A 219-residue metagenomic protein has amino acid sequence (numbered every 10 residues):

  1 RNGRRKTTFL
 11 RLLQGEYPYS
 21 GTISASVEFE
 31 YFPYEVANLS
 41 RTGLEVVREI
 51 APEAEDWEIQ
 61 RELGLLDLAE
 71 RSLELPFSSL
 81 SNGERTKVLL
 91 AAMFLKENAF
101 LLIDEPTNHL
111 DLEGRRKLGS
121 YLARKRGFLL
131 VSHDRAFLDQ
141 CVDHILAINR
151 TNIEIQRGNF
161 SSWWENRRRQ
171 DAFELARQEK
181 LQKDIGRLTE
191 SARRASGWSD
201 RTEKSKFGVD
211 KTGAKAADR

Functional and structural regions predicted by a protein language model:
R1-E179: ABC ATP-binding cassette signature C-motif
A172-R219: Flexible nucleotide-interacting loop at or near the entrance of a catalytic core
